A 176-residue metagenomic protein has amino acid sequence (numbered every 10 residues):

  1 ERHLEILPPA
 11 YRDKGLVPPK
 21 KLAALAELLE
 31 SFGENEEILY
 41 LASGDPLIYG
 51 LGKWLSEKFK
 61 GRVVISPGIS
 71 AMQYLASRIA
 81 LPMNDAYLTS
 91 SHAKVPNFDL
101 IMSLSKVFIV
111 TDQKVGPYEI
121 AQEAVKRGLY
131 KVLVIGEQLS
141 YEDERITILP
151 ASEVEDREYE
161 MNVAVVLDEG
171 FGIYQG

Functional and structural regions predicted by a protein language model:
E1-V63, P96, V163: Class I S-adenosyl-L-methionine
R2-E5, L16-E27, I69-A71, L88-K94 (+2 more regions): Short, acidic/turn-prone active-site loops that include or flank metal/cofactor- and phosphate-binding residues
H3, F32-N35, R78-P82, E123-R127: Change "in soluble alpha/beta enzymes" to "in soluble alpha/beta proteins
L7-A10, A24-E30, A71-A76, V95-L100 (+2 more regions): Short, charged, surface-exposed secondary-structure boundary motifs
A10-D13, K53-E57, R78-L81, Q122-A124 (+1 more regions): Short, glycine/charged-enriched secondary-structure capping and boundary segments
P19-A23, D45, Y49, I69 (+4 more regions): Electropositive phosphate-/nucleotide-binding environments in soluble metabolic enzymes
E37-I38, L104-G176: A contiguous loop/helix-start segment that scaffolds small-molecule binding in enzyme catalytic cores
G44-S105, E155: Class I SAM-dependent methyltransferase SAM-binding "motif I" and its flanking Rossmann-like core
